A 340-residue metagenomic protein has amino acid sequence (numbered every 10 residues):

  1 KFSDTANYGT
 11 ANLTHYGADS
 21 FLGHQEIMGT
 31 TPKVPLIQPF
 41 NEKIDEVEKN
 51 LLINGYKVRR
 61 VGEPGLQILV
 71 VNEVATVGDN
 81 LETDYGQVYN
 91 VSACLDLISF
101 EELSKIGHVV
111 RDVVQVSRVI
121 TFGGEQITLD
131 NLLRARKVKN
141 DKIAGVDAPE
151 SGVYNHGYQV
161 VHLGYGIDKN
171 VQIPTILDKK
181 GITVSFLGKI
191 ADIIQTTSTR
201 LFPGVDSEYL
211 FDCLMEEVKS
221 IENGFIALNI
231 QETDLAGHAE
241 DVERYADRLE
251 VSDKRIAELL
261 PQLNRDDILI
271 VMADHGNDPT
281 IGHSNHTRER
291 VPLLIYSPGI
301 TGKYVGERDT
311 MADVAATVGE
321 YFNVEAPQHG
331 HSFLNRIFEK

Functional and structural regions predicted by a protein language model:
K1-K340: Feature captures the catalytic ectodomains and active-site-proximal regions of enzymes that hydrolyze or transfer
